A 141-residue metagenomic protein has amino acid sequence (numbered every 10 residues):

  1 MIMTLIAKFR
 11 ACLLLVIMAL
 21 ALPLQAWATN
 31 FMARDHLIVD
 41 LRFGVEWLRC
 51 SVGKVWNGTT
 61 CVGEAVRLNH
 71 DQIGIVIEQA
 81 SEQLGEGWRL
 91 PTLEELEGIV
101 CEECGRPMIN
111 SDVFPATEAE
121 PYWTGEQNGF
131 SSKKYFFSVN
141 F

Functional and structural regions predicted by a protein language model:
M1, F43, N128: Residue-level marker of positions within ordered structural domains that often coincide with functionally constrained
I2-L13: Bacterial N-terminal signal peptides that target proteins for export
C12-P23: Bacterial N-terminal signal peptides
L24-N30: Boundary at the C-terminal end of the N-terminal hydrophobic targeting segment
M32-R34: Short, small/polar residue-rich loop motifs at catalytic or cofactor-binding pockets
H36, L41-R89, L93-L96, V100-E102: Short aromatic-cysteine micro-motif
G74-G87, L93-F141: An exposed tryptophan-centered "aromatic clamp" motif
